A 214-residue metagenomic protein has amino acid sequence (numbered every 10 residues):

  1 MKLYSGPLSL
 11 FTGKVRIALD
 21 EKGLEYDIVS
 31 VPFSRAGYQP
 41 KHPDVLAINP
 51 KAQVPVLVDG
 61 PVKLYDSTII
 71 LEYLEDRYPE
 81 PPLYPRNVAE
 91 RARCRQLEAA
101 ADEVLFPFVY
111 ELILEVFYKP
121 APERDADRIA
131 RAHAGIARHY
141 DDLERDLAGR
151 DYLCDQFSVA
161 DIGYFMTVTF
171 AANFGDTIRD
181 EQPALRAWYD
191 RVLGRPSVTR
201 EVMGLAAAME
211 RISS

Functional and structural regions predicted by a protein language model:
M1-A130: GST-like domain detector, emphasizing the conserved glutathione-binding G-site in the N-terminal thioredoxin-like
A47, P85, G194, M203-G204: Phosphate-coordinating loops and pocket residues in cytosolic domains that bind phosphorylated ligands
Y73-L74, E181, E210: Glycine-rich, phosphate-binding/catalytic loops in enzymes
A101-P196, E201: GST-like fold's C-terminal all-alpha helical module
M203-S214: Terminal-tail/helix-coil boundary detector
